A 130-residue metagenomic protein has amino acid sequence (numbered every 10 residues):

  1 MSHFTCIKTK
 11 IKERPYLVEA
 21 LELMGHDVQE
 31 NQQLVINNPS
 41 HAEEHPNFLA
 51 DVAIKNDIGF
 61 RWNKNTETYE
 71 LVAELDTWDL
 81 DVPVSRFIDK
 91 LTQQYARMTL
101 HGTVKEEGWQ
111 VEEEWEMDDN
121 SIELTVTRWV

Functional and structural regions predicted by a protein language model:
M1-V130: Interaction-mediating elements
